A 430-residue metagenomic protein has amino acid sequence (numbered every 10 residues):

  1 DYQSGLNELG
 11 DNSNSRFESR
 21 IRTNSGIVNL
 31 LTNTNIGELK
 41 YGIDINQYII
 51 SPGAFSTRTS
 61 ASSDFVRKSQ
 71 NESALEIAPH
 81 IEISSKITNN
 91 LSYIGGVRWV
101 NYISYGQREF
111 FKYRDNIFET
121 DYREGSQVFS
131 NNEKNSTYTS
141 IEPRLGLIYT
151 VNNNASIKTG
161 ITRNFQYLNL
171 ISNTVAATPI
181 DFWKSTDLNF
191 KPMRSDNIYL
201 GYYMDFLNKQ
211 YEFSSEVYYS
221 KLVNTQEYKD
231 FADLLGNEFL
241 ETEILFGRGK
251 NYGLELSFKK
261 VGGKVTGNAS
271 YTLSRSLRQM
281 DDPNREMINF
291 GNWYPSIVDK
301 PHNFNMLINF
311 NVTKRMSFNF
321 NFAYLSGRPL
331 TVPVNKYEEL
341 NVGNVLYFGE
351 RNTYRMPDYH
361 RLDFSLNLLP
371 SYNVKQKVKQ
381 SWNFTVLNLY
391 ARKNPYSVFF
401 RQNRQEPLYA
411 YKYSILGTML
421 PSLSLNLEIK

Functional and structural regions predicted by a protein language model:
D1-I49, E212-S214: Outer-membrane beta-barrel domain signature, strongest for Gram-negative TonB-dependent receptors and also present
D1-Y2, T34-I36, I45-S51, W99-Y105 (+9 more regions): Transmembrane beta-strands of outer-membrane beta-barrel pores
F17-S19, T23-N29, R67-K68, E76 (+6 more regions): Outer membrane beta-barrel strand-and-loop segments of large Gram-negative receptors, especially TonB-dependent
N33-E38, N90, N154, L207-Q210 (+4 more regions): Short loop/turn motifs that connect adjacent beta-strands in outer-membrane beta-barrel proteins
K40-N152, Y167, T178, P283-R285: Signature of Gram-negative outer-membrane beta-barrel scaffolds
I49-S60, I103-E124, Y149, N153-N197 (+4 more regions): Surface-exposed extracellular loop regions of Gram-negative outer-membrane beta-barrel proteins, predominantly
N101, Y218-K221, L240-V334: Gram-negative outer-membrane beta-barrel transporters
V265, R315, A323-V342, P357-D363 (+1 more regions): C-terminal beta-signal and adjacent terminal beta-strands/loops of Gram-negative outer-membrane beta-barrel proteins
